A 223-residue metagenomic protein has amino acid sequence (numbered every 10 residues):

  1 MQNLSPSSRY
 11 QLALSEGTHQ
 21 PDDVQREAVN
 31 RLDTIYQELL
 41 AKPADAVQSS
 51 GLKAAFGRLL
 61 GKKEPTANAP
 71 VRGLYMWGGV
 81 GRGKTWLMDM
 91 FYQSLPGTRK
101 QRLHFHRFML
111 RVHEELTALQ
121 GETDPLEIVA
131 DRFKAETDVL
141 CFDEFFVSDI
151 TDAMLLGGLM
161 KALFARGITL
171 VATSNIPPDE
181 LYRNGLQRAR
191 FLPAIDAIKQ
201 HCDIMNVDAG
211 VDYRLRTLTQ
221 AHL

Functional and structural regions predicted by a protein language model:
E38, G61-V71: Phosphate-binding P-loop
L74-M76: Hydrophobic anchor at the beta1->P-loop junction of P-loop NTPases
G81: Walker A (P-loop) phosphate-binding loop of P-loop NTPases
K84: Conserved lysine of the Walker
L87, F91, H104: Hydrophobic positions on the alpha1 helix immediately C-terminal to the Walker A/P-loop
Y92-Q101: Post-Walker A helix-loop "phosphate-sensing" segment adjacent to the P-loop in P-loop NTPases
K100-T137: Short glycine-rich substrate-engagement loop in P-loop NTPases that contacts/grips substrate
V147-L223: Replace "adjacent to P-loop NTPase cores in ATP/GTP-dependent enzymes" with "adjacent to NTP-binding cores
